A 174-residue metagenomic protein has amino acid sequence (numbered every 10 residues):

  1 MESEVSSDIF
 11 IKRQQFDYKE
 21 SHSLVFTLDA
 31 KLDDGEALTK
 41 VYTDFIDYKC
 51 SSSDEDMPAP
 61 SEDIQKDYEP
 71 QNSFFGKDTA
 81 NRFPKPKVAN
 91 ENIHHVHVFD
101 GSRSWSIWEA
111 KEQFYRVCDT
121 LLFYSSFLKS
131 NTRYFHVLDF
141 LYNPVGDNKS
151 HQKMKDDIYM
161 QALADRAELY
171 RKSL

Functional and structural regions predicted by a protein language model:
M1-C118, K129-L174: Basic, Lys/Arg-enriched alpha-helical interface segments
L122-F123: Hydrophobic/aromatic beta-strand elements that line small-molecule binding cavities or substrate pockets in beta-rich
S126: Conserved beta-strand/loop element in small beta-rich adapter and peptidoglycan-binding domains
